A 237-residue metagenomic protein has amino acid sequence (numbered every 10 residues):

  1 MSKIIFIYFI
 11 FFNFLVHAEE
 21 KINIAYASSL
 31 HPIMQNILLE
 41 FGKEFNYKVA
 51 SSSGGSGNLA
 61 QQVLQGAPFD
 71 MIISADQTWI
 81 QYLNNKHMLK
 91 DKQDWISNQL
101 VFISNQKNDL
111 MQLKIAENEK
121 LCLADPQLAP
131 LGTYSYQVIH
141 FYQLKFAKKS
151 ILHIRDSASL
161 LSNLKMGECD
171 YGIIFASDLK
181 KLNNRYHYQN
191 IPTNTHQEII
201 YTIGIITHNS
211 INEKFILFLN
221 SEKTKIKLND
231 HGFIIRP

Functional and structural regions predicted by a protein language model:
M1-Y8: Sec-dependent signal peptide recognition, specifically the positively charged N-region followed immediately by
Y8-A18: Hydrophobic h-region of N-terminal signal peptides that target proteins for export in Gram-negative bacteria
E19-E44, G57, Q61, Q65 (+3 more regions): Exported/periplasmic ABC-transporter solute-binding proteins
Y47-G57: A short beta-strand-loop structural module common to alpha/beta enzyme folds
